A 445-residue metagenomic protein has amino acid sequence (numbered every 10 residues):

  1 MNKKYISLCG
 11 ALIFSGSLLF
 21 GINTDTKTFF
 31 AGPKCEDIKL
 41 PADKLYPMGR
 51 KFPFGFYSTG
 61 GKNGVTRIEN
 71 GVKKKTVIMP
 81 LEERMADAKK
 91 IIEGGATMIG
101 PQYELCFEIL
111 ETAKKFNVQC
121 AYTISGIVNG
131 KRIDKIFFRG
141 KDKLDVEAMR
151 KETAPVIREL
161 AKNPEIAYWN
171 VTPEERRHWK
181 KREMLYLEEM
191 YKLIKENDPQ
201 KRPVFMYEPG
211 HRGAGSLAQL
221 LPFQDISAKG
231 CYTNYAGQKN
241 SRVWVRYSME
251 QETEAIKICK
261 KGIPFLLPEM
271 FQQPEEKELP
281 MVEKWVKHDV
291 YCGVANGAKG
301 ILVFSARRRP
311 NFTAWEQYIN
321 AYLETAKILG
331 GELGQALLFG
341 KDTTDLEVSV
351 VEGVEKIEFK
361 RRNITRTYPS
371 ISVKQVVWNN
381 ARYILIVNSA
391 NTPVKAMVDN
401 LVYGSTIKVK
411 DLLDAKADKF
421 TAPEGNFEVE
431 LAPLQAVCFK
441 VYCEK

Functional and structural regions predicted by a protein language model:
M1-C9: Bacterial N-terminal signal peptides that target proteins for export
M1-N2, F20-T24: Basic/polar N-terminal segments that are highly enriched at the extreme N-terminus, encompassing both cleavable
C9-S17: Bacterial N-terminal signal peptides
I22-K445: Glycan-processing catalytic domains of CAZymes
